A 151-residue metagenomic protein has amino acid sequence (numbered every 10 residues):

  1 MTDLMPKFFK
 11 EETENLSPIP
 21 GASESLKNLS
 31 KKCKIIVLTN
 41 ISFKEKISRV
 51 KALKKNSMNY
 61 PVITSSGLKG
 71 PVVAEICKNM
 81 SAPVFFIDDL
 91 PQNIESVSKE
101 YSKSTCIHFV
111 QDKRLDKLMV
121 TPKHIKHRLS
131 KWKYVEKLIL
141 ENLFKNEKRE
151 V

Functional and structural regions predicted by a protein language model:
P6-I36, F43-V50: Short, acidic loop-to-helix structural element flanking the phosphoryl-transfer center in phosphate-processing enzymes
T13-P20, T64-G67, D88, L129: Conserved phosphate-coordination/catalytic loops
K34-I35, P83, T105: Residues at the starts of beta-strands that form the adenosine-phosphate
S42-F85, P91-E100: Substrate-recognition "cap/lid" segment bordering the active-site pocket of phosphatases
P61-G67, H124-K137: Short acidic-hydrophobic, aromatic-tinged amphipathic segments that line or gate anion-handling sites
G70-A74, L115-K123, L138-L140: Short, charged, surface-exposed secondary-structure boundary motifs
A74-N79, K133-E147: Short amphipathic alpha-helix with an adjacent loop that forms part of the alpha/beta core around
F86-S130: Acidic, Mg2+-coordinating phosphoryl-transfer loop and its flanking beta/alpha structural elements, shared across
